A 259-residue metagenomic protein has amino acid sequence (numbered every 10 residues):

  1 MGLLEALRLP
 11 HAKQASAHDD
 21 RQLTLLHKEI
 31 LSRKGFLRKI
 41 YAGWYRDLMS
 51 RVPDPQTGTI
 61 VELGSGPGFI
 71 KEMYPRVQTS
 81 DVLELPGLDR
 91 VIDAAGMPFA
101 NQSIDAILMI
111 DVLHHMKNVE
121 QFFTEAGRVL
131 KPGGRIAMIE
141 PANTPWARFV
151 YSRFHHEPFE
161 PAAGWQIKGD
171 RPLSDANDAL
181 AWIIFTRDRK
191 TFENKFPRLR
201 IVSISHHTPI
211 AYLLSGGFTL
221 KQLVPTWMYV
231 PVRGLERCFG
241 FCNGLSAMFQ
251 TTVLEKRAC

Functional and structural regions predicted by a protein language model:
M1-A95, Q250: Conserved N-terminal segment of class I S-adenosyl-L-methionine
I92-I107: A short acidic, Gly/Pro-enriched loop at the edge of an enzyme's catalytic core that lines a small-molecule cofactor
A106-V112, M138: A short beta-strand submotif of the Rossmann-like class I SAM-dependent methyltransferase core that lines
E120-R135: A short glycine-rich, Lys/Arg-flanked "PGG" loop and its adjoining helix->strand segment in the class I
R135-K168: Conserved class I S-adenosyl-L-methionine
A179-I204: Short alpha-helix
R198, G240-C259: Core SAM-dependent methyltransferase catalytic element
H207-L235: C-terminal helical/coil "lid" or tail adjacent to the Rossmann-like core of SAM-dependent
